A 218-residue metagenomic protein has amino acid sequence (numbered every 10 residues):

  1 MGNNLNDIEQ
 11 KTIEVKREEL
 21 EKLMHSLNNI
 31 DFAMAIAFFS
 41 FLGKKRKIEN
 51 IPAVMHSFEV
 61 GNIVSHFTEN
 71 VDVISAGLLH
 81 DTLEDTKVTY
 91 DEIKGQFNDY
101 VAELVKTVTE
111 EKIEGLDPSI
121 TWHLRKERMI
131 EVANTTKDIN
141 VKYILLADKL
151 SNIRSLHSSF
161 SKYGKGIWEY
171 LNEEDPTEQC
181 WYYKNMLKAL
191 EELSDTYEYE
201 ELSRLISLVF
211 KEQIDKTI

Functional and structural regions predicted by a protein language model:
G2-I218: Active-site helical microenvironments for divalent-metal-assisted chemistry
